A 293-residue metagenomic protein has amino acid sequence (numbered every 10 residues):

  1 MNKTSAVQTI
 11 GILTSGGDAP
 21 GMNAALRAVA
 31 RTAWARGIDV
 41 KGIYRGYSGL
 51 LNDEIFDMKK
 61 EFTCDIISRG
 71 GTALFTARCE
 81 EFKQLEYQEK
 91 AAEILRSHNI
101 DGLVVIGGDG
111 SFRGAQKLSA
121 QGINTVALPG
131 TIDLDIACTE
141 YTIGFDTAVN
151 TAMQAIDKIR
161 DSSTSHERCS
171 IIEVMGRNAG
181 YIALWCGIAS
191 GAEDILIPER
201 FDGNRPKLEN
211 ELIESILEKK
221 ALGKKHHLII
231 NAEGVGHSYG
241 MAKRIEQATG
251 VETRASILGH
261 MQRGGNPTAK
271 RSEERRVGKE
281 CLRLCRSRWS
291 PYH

Functional and structural regions predicted by a protein language model:
N2-K3, L50-V105, G110-S111, I143-N150 (+1 more regions): Glycine-rich oxoanion-binding loops at beta->alpha junctions
K3-L51: N-terminal phosphate-binding or glycine-rich loops at protein starts, especially the Walker A/P-loop of NTPases
S15-D18, I43-G49, R78-C79, G108-G110 (+5 more regions): Short, ordered loop/turn segments at secondary-structure junctions
A19-V29, L50-L51, Q84-E86, L103-Q116 (+4 more regions): Short glycine/serine/threonine-rich phosphate/pyrophosphate-binding segments that cradle anionic phosphate groups
V105-G107, K117, N124, F145-S256: Accessory alpha-helical/coil subdomains and C-terminal extensions that flank or cap enzyme catalytic cores
E246, V251, L258-R276, L282: Catalytic, metal-anchored helix/loop core of enzyme active sites in primary metabolism
G278-H293: Positively charged, low-complexity/disordered segments
